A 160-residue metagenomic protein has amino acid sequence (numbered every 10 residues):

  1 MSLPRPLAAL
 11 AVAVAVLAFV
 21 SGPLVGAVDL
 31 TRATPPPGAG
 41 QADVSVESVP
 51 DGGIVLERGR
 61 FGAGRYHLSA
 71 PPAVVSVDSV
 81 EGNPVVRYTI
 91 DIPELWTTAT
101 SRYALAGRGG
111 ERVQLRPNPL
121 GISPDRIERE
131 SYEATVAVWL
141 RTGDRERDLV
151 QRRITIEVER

Functional and structural regions predicted by a protein language model:
S2-R160: Acidic, polar-rich N-terminal leader regions of halophilic archaeal proteins
